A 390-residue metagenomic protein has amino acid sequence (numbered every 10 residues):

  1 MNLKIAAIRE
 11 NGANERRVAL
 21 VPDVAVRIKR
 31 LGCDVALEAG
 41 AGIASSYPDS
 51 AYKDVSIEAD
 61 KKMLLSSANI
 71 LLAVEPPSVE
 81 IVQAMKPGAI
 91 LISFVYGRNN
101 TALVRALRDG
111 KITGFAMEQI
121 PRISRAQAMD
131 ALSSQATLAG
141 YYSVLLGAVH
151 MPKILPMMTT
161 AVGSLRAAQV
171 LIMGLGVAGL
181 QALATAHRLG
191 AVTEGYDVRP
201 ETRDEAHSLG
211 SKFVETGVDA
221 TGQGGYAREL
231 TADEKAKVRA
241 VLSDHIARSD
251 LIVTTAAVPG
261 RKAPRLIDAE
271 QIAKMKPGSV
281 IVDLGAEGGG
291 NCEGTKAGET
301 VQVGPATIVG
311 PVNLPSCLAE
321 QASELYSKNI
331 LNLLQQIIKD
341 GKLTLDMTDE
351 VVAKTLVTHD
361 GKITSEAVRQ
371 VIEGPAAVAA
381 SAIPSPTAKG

Functional and structural regions predicted by a protein language model:
N2-A106: An N-terminal-biased, well-structured beta-alpha scaffold segment characteristic of Rossmann-like dinucleotide-binding
N2-K4, E10, V79-Q169: Glycine/serine-rich phosphate-binding loop and adjoining beta1-alpha1 elements at the start of nucleotide-handling
I8-Y47, P156-A247: Glycine-rich phosphate/diphosphate-binding loop of Rossmann-like nucleotide-binding domains
N14-A19, E80-M85, S93, G225 (+2 more regions): Glycine/threonine-rich flexible loop motifs
A25, D49, V82, V104 (+4 more regions): Generic hydrophobic/aromatic pocket-lining and core-packing "Φ" positions
V55-N69, P76-P77, Q223-I252, A256-A273 (+2 more regions): A structured beta-alpha segment of the ubiquitous adenosine-cofactor-binding alpha/beta core
R98-S124, K262-L314: Rossmann-fold NAD(P)-binding glycine/threonine-rich loop
E118-Q119, S124-A161, A286, C292-P386: Adenosine-phosphate binding glycine-rich loop
